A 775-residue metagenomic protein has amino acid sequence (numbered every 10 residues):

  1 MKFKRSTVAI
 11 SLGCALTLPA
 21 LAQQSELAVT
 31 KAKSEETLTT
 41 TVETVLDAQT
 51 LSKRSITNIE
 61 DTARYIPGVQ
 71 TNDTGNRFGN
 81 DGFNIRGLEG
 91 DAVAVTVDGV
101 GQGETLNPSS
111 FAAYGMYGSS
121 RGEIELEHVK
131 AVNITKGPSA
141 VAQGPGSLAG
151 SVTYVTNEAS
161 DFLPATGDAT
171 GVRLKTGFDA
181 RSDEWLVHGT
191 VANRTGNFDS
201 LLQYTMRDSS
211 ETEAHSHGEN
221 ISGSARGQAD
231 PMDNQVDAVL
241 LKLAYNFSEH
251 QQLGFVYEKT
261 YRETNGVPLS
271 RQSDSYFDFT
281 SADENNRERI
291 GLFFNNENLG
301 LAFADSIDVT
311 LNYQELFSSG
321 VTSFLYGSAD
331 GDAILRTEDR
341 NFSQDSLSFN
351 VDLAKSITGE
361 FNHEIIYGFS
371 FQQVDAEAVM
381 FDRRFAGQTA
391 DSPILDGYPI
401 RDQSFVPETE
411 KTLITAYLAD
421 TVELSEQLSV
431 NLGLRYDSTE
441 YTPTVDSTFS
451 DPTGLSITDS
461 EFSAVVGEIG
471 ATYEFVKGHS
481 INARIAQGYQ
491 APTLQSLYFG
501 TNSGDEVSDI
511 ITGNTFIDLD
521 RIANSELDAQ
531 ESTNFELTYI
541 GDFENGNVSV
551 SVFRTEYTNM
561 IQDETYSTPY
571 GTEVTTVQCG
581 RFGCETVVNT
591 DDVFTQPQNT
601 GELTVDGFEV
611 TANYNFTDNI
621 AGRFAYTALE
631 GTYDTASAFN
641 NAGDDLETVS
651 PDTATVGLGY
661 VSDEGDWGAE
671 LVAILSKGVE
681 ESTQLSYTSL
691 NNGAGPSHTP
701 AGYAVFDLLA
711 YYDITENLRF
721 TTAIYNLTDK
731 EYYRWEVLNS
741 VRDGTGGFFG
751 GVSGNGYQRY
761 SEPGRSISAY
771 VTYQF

Functional and structural regions predicted by a protein language model:
Q23-P164, L537: Acidic, small-polar-rich N-terminal luminal/periplasmic segments of exported/outer-membrane proteins
T105, Q487-Y489, L675-S686, Y711-F775: C-terminal beta-signal and adjacent terminal beta-strands/loops of Gram-negative outer-membrane beta-barrel proteins
S160, D168-R173, D179-D283: Periplasmic-side early beta-strands and strand-to-turn transitions of outer-membrane beta-barrels
N197-S200, H250-L253, L299-D305, G359-H363 (+7 more regions): Repeated loop/turn-to-beta-strand initiation elements of outer-membrane beta-barrel proteins
M206, S210, A304-T322, E474 (+3 more regions): Membrane-embedded beta-barrel scaffold of Gram-negative outer-membrane proteins
D230-M232, H250-F303, L316-S343: Flexible loop and strand-edge segments within Gram-negative outer membrane beta-barrel domains
N246-S248, E364, S370, P407-E556 (+5 more regions): Structural signature of Gram-negative outer-membrane beta-barrels, strongest in the C-terminal barrel of TonB-dependent
S425-V430, F553-Y557, T568-L685, Y770-Q774: Gram-negative outer-membrane beta-barrel transporters
